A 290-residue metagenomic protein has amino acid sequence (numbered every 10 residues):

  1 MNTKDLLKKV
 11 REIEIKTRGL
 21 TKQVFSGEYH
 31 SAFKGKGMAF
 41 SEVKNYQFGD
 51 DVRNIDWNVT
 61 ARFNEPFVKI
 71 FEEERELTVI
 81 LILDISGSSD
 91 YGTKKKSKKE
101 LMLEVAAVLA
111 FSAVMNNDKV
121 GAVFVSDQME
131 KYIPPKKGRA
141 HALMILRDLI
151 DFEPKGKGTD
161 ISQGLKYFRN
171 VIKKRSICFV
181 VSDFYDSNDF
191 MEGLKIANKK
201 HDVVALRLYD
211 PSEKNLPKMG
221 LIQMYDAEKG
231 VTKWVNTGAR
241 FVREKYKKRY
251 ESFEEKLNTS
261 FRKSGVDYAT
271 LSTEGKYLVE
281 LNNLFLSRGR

Functional and structural regions predicted by a protein language model:
M1-F33, E42, N170-K174, D186 (+1 more regions): Von Willebrand factor type A / integrin I
M1-K131, P135, I177-V180, S187-N188: An amphipathic, basic-hydrophobic helix/alpha-beta surface used to engage anionic, phosphate-rich ligands or surfaces
N58, P154-G158, V181-S182: Short, flexible loop segments at the rims of nucleotide/cofactor-binding pockets, characterized by
F71-E72, K95-S97, K137-G138, G193-K195 (+1 more regions): Short, glycine/charged-enriched secondary-structure capping and boundary segments
S89, T93, L149-E153, G265: Short amphipathic alpha-helical interaction patches enriched in hydrophobic/aromatic residues with interspersed Lys/Arg
V105, Q163-Y167, F253: Well-ordered alpha-helical segments embedded in enzymatic catalytic cores
Y132-R147, T259, L286-S287: Short, electropositive alpha-helical surface patch
H141-S176, N188-F190, D210: Von Willebrand factor
